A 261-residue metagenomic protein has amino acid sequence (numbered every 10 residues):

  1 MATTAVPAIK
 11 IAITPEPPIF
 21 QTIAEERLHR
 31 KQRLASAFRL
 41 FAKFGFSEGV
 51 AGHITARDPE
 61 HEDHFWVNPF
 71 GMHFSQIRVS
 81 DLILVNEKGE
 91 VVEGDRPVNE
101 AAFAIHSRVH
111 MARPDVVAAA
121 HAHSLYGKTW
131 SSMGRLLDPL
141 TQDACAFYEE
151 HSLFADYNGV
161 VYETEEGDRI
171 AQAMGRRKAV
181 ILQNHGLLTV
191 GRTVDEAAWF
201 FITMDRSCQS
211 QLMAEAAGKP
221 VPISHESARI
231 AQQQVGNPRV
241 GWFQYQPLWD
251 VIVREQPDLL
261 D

Functional and structural regions predicted by a protein language model:
A2-A37, K178-D261: A conserved C-terminal secondary-structure "cap"
T14-K88, P247: N-terminal low-complexity or amphipathic/hydrophobic leaders
A24-L28, V92-E100, L153-V161: Flexible, glycine/proline-enriched loop segments at strand-loop-helix junctions that form or flank small-ligand binding
F46-E48, R57-E60, F74-I77, H110-R113 (+3 more regions): Solvent-exposed alpha-helices and their adjacent loops that cap or buttress functional pockets in soluble metabolic
W66, V117-H121, I181: Short glycine-aspartate micro-motif
N86-G127, T164-Q172, R176: Short HxH-centered metal-ligating active-site micro-motif
L125-E166: Class I SAM-dependent methyltransferase SAM-binding "motif I" and its flanking Rossmann-like core
S152-T189: A contiguous binding-surface segment within folded domains or other stable secondary-structure elements
